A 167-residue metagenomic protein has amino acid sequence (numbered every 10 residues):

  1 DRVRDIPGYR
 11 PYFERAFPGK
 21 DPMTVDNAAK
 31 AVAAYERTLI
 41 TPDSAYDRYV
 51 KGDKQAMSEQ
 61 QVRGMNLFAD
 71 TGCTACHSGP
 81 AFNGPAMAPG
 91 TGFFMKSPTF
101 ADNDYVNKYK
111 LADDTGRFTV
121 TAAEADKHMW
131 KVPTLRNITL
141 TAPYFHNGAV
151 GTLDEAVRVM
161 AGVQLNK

Functional and structural regions predicted by a protein language model:
R2-Q61, N66, S78-F82, A86: Post-cleavage N-terminal segment of exported redox proteins
D47-K167: Short glycine/threonine-rich turn/loop motifs
